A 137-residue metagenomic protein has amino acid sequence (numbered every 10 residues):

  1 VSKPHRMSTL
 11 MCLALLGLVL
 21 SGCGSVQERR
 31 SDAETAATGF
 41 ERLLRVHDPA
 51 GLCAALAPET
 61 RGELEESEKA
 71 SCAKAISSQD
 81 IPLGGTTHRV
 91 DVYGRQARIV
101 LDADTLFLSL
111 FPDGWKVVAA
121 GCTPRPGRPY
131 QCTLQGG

Functional and structural regions predicted by a protein language model:
V1-M11: Bacterial N-terminal signal peptides that target proteins for export
V19-G22: C-terminal motif of bacterial Sec signal peptides marking the signal peptidase cleavage site
G24-R30, L64-P112, A119-G137: Surface-exposed, charged secondary-structure patches
R29-H47: Short, aromatic-enriched amphipathic alpha-helices that serve as compact interaction elements
H47-R61: Short, well-ordered alpha-helical segments enriched in acidic and aromatic residues
